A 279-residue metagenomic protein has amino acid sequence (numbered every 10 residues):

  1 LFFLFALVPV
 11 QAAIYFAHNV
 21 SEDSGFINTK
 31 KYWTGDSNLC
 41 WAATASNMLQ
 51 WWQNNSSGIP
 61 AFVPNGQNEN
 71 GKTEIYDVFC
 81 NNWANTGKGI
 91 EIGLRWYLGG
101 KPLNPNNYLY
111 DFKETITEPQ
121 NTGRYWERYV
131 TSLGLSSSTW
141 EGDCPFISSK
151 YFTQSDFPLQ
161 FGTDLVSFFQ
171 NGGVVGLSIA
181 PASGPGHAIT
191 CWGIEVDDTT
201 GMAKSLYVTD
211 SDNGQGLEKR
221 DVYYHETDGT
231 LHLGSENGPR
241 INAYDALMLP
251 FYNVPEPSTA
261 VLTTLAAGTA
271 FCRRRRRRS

Functional and structural regions predicted by a protein language model:
L1-Q11, T259-S279: C-terminal cell-surface anchoring/sorting signal
A13-W83: Active-site nucleophile-adjacent alpha helix/oxyanion-hole segment immediately C-terminal to the catalytic cysteine
F16, E22, Q67-Y252: Conserved active-site-adjacent core of cysteine acyl-enzyme catalytic domains
W51-N55, L133, R274-R275: Solvent-exposed amphipathic alpha-helical surface segments
N253-P257: Low-complexity, Pro/Thr/Ser/Gly/Ala-rich linker/spacer regions in secreted, extracellular modular proteins
